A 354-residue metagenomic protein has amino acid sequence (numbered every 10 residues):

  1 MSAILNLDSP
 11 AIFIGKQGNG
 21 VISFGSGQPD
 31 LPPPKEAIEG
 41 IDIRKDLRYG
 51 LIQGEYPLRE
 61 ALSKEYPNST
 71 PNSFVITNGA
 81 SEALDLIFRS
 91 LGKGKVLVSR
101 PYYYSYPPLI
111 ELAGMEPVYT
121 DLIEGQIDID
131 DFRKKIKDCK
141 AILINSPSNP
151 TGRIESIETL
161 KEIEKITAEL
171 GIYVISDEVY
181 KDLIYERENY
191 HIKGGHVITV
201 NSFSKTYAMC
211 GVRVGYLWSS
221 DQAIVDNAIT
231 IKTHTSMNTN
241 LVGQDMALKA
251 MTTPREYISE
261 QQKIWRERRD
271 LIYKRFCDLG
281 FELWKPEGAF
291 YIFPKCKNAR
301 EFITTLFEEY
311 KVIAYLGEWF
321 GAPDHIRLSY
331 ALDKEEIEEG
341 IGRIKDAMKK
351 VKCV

Functional and structural regions predicted by a protein language model:
S2-E82, L86, M251-T252, V351-V354: N-terminal small-domain helix-loop-helix segment of the aminotransferase-like
F24, L62, F74, V96-S99 (+10 more regions): Generic structural signal for small/hydrophobic residues in well-ordered secondary structure, especially within
D46-E164, D182-G195: Conserved core of the PLP fold type I
N68, T305-I313, F320-V354: PLP-dependent enzyme catalytic core of the Aspartate aminotransferase-like
V98, Y119, V174-S176, A314-L316: Hydrophobic residues in well-ordered beta-strands that form the structural core
M115, E169-I172: A short helix->loop->beta-strand "cap" motif at the edges of active sites that frequently abuts
I198-K263, M348: Conserved core segment of the aminotransferase class I/II
L248, I264-Y273, L283-K295, G321-D324: Conserved glycine-rich beta-strand-loop-beta hairpin in the small C-terminal domain of fold type I
